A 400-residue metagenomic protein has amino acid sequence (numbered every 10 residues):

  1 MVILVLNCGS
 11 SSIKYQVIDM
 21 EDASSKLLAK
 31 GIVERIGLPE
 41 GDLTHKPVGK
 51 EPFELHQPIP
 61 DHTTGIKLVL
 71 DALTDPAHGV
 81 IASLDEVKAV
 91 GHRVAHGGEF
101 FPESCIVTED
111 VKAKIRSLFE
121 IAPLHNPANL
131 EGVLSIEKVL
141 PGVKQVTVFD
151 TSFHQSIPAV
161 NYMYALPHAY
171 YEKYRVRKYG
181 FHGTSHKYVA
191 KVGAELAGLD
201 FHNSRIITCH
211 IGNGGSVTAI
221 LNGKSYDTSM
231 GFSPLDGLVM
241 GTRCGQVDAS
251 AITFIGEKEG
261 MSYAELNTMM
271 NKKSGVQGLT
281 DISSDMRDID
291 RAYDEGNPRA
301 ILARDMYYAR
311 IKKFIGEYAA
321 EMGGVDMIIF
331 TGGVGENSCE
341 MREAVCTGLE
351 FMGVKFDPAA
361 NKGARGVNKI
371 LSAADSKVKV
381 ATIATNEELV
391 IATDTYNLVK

Functional and structural regions predicted by a protein language model:
M1-G98: N-terminal glycine/serine-rich phosphate-binding loop of ATP-dependent small-molecule kinases, especially carbohydrate
G9, H92-H96, I211, V325 (+1 more regions): Glycine-rich beta-strand-to-loop/alpha-helix junction loops that act as flexible
A72-V87, G193-D200, I315-D326: Phosphate/pyrophosphate-binding loops at sites that engage ATP/ADP/AMP, CoA/4′-phosphopantetheine, polyphosphate
L73, A77-H125, V146, F153-N161: Short beta-strand-loop/turn "lid" adjacent to the catalytic site in phosphate-handling enzymes
F153-E257: Glycine-rich phosphate-binding loop of actin/hexokinase-like ATP-binding domains
L221, Y226-S262, T268, G332-G363: Catalytic phosphate/nucleotide-handling subdomain of diverse soluble enzymes
T268, G275-L279, M286-E321: Adenine-nucleotide phosphate-binding core of ATP-dependent small-molecule kinases
I301, D305-E321, D326-I329, G335-K400: Internal helix-turn-beta structural module
